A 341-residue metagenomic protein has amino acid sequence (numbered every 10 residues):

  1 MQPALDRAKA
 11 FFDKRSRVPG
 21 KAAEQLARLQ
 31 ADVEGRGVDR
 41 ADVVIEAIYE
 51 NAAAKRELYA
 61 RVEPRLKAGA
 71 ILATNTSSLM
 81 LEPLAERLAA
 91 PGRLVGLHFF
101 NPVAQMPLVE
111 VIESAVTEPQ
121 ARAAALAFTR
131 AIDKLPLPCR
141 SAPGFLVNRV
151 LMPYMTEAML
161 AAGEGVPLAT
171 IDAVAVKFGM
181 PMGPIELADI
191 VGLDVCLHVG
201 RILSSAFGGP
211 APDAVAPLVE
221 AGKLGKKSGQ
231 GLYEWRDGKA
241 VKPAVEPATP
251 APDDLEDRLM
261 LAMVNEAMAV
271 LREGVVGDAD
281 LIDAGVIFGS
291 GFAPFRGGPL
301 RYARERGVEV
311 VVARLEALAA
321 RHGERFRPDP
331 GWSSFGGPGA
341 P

Functional and structural regions predicted by a protein language model:
M1-P341: N-terminal glycine-rich phosphate-binding loop for ADP-containing cofactors
